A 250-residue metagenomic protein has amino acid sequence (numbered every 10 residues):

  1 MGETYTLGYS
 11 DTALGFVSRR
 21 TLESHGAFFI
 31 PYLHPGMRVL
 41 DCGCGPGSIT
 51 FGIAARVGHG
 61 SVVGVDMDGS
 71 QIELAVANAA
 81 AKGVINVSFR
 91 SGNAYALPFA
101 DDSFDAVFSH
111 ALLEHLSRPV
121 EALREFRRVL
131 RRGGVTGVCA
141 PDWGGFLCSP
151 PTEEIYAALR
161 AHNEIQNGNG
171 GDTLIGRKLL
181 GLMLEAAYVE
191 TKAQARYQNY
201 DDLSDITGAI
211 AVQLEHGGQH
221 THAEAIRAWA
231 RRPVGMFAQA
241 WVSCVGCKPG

Functional and structural regions predicted by a protein language model:
G2-T21: Class I SAM-dependent methyltransferase Rossmann-like catalytic core, especially the SAM/SAH-binding loop
R19-M37, G52, R56: Conserved alpha-helix/loop element of class I SAM-dependent methyltransferases that forms part of the SAM/SAH-binding
R38-C42, P46-A96: Class I SAM-dependent methyltransferase SAM/SAH-binding core
Y95-A106: A short acidic, Gly/Pro-enriched loop at the edge of an enzyme's catalytic core that lines a small-molecule cofactor
D105-P119: A short SAM/SAH-binding and catalytic strip from SAM-dependent methyltransferases
V120-V135: A short glycine-rich, Lys/Arg-flanked "PGG" loop and its adjoining helix->strand segment in the class I
V135-S204, H216: Conserved catalytic/acceptor-binding region of the Class I
T173-R177, E190-G250: Conserved Class I S-adenosyl-L-methionine
